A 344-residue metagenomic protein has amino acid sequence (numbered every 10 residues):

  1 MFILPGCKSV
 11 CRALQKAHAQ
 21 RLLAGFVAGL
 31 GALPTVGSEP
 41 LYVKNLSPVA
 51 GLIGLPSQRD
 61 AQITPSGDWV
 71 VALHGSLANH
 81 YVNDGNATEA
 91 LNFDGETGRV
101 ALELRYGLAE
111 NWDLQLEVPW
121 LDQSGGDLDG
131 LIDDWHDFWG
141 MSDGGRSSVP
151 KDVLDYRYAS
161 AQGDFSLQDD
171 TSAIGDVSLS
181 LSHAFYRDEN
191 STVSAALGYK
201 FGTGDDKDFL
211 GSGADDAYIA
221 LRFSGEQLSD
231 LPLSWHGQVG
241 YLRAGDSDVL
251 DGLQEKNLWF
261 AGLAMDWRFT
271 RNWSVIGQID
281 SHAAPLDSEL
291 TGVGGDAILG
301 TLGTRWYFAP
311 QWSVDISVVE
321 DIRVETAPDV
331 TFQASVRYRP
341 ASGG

Functional and structural regions predicted by a protein language model:
M1-S47, S342-G344: Cleavable N-terminal export/targeting peptides
G37-G245, Q254-G343: Transmembrane beta-barrel domains of Gram-negative outer membranes and organellar outer membranes
D251: Short helix/strand-bridging catalytic loops that position acidic/His residues to coordinate divalent metals and engage
